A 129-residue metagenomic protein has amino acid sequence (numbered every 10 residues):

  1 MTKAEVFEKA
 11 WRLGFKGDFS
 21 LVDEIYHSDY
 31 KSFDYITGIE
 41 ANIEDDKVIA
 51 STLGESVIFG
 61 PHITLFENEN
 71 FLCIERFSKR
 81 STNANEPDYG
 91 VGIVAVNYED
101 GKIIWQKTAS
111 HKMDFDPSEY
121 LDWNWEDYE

Functional and structural regions predicted by a protein language model:
M1, K9, K47-E129: A beta-strand edge to alpha-helix "cap/lid" segment located at domain peripheries
E5, R12, F19-N70: A solvent-exposed, acidic/Ser-Thr-rich amphipathic alpha-helical stretch
